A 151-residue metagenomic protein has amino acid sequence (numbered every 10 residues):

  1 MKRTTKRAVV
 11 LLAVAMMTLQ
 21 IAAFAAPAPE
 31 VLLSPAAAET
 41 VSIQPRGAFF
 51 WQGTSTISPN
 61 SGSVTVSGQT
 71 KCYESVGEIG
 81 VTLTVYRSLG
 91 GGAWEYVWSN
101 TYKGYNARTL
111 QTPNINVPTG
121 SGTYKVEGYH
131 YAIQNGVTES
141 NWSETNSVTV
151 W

Functional and structural regions predicted by a protein language model:
M1-P59: N-terminal prepro-regions of secreted/extracellular proteins
R46-Y86: Short, surface-exposed binding/anchoring microloops in extracellular/periplasmic proteins
L83, A93-A107: Solvent-exposed serine/threonine-rich low-complexity stretches and specific carbohydrate-binding patches
L89-G91, Q134-G136: Solvent-exposed strand-loop boundary residues in beta-sheet-rich modules
R108-I115: Short strand-edge motifs at loop-to-beta-strand transitions and within beta-strands of extracellular beta-rich domains
I115-T123: Surface-exposed, short loops/turns at beta-strand junctions within beta-sandwich domains
N135-W151: Short beta-strand elements
